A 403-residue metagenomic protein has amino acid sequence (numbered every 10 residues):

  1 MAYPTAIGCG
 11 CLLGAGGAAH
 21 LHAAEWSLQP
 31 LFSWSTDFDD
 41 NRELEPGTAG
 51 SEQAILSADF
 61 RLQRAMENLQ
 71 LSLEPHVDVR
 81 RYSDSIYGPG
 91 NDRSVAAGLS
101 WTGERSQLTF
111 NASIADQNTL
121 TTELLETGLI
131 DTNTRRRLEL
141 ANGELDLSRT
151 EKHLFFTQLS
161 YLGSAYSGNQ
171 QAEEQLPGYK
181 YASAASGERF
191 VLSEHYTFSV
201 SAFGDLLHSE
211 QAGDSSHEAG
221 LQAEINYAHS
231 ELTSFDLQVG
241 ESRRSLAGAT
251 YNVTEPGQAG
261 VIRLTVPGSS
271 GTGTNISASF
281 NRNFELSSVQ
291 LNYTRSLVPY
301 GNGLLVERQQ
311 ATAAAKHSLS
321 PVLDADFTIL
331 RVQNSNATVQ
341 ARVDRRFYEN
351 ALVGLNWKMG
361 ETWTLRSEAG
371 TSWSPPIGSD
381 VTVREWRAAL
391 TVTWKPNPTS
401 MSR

Functional and structural regions predicted by a protein language model:
Y3-G16: Bacterial N-terminal signal peptides
H22-R403: Gram-negative and organellar
